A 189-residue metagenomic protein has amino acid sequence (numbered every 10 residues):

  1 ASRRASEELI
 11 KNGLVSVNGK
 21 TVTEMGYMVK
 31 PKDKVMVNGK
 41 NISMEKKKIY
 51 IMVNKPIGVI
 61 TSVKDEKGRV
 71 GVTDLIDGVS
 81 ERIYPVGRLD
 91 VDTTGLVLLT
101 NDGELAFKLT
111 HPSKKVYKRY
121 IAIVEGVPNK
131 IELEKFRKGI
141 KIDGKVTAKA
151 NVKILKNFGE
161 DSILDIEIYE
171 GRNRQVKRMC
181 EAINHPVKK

Functional and structural regions predicted by a protein language model:
A1-K189: Basic, flexible Lys/Arg- and Gly-enriched helix-loop patches that mediate nucleic-acid binding at interfaces with rRNA
